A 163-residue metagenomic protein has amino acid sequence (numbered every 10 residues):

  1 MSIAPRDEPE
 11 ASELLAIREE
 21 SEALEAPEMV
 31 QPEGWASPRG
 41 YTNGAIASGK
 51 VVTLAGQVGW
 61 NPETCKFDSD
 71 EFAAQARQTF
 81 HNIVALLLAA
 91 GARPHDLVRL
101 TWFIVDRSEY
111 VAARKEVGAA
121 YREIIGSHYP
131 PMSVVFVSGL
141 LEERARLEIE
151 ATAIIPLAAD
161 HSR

Functional and structural regions predicted by a protein language model:
S2-V98, I104-R163: N-terminal presequence-like segments and the immediate start of the first folded domain
